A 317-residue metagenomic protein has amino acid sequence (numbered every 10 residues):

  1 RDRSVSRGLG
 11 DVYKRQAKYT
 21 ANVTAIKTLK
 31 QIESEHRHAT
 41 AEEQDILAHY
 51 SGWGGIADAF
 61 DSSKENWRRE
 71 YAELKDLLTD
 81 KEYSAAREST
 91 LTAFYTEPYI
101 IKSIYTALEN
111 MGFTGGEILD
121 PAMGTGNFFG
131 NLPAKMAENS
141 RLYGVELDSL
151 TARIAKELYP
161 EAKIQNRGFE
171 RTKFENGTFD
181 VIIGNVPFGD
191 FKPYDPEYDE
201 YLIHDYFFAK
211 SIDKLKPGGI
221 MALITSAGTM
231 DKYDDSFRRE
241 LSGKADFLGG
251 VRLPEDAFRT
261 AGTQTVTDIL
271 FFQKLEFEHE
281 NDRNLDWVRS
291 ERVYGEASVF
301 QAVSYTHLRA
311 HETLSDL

Functional and structural regions predicted by a protein language model:
D2-Y13, H307, E312-L317: Single conserved hydrophobic/aromatic residue that forms the stacking wall/gate of nucleotide- or nucleobase-binding
D11, R15-L158: Class I S-adenosyl-L-methionine
K102-M111, E117-L132, R167-E197, K210-K214 (+1 more regions): Conserved proline-anchored active-site loop of SAM-dependent methyltransferases that bridges a beta-strand
R141, K163, D246-G249: Conserved beta-strand segments of alpha/beta enzyme cores
K156-T172: S-adenosyl-L-methionine
E200-D256, I269: Conserved Class I SAM-dependent methyltransferase catalytic core
R259-R309, S315: Flexible, glycine-/basic-rich loop-and-beta segments that form/coincide with the SAM-dependent methyltransferase
